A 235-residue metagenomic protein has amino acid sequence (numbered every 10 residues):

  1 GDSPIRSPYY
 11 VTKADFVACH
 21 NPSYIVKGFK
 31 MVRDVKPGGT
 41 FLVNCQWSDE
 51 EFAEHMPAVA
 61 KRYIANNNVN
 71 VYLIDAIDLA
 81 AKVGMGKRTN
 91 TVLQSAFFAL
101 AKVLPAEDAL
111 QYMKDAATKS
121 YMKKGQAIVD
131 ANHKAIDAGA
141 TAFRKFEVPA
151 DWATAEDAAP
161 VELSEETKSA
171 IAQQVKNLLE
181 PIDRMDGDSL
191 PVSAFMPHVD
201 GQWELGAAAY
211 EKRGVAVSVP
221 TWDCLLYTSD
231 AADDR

Functional and structural regions predicted by a protein language model:
G1-E180: Active-site cofactor/cluster-binding pocket
P149-T221, L225: Non-ligating segments of multi-cofactor redox enzymes
Y227-D234: Conserved small/polar residues in nucleotide/adenosyl-binding loops
